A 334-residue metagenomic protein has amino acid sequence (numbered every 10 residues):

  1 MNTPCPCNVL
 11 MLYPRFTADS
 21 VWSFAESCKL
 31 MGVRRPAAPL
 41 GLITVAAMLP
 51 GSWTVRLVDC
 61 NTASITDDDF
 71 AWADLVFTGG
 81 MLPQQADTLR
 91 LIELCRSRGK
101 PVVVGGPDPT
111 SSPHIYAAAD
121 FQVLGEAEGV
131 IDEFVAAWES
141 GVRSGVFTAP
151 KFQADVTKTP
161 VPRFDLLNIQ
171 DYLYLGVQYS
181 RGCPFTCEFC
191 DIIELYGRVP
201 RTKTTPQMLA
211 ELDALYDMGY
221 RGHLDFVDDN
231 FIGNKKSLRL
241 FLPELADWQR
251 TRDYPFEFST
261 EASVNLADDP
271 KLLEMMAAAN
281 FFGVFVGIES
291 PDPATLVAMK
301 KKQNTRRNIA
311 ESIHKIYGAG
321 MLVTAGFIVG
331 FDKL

Functional and structural regions predicted by a protein language model:
N2-Y220: Acidic, low-complexity intrinsically disordered segments
F16-T17, P83, P109, G129 (+4 more regions): Residue-level marker for beta-strand->alpha-helix junctions and adjacent short loops that shape enzyme
D67-D68, H114-I115, K235, T295-L296 (+1 more regions): Short Asp/Glu-rich motifs
P113-A118, K271-L273, K333-L334: Catalytic cores of alpha/beta
P160-F331: Radical SAM [4Fe-4S] cluster-binding motif and immediate context
